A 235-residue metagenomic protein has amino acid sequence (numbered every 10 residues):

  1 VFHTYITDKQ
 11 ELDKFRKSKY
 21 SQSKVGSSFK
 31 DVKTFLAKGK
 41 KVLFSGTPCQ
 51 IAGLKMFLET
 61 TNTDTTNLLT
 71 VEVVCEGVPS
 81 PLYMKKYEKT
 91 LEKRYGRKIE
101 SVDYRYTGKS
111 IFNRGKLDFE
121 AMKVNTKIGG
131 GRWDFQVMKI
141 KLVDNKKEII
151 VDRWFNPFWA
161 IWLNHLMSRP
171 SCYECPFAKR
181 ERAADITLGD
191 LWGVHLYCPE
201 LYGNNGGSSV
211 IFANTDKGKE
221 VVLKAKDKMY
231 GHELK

Functional and structural regions predicted by a protein language model:
V1-K235: Iron-sulfur-associated redox domains of electron-transfer enzymes in respiratory and anaerobic energy metabolism
